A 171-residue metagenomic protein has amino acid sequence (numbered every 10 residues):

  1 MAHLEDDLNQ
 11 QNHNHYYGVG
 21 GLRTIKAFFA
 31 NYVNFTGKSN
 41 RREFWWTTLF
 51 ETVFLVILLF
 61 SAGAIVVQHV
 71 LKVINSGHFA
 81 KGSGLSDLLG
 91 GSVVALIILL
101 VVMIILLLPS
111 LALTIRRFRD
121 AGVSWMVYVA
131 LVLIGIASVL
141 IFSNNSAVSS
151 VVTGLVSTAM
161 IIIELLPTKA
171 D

Functional and structural regions predicted by a protein language model:
M1-E5, L85-L88: Short hydrophobic/aromatic-rich motifs at helix boundaries and adjacent loops
A2-E51, A112-V127, A159-D171: Membrane-interface extramembranous regions at the lipid-water interface
L8-Q11, H69-I74: Long, compositionally biased, charged low-complexity segments
N12-A27, S61, I65, S83 (+1 more regions): Coil-to-alpha-helix initiation sites in intrinsically disordered, low-complexity, charged segments
E43-K72, G91-T114, S124-P167: Hydrophobic alpha-helical transmembrane segments in multi-pass membrane proteins
L71-L88: Perimembrane loop-to-helix junctions flanking transmembrane segments
